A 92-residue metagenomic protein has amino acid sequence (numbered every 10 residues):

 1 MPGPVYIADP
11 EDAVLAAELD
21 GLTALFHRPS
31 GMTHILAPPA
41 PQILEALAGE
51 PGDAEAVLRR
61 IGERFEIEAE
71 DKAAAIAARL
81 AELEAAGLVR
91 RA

Functional and structural regions predicted by a protein language model:
M1-P41, E45, A92: Acidic, low-complexity/disordered tracts enriched in E/D and polar residues
P29-A92: Long, charge-rich, low-complexity alpha-helical segments
